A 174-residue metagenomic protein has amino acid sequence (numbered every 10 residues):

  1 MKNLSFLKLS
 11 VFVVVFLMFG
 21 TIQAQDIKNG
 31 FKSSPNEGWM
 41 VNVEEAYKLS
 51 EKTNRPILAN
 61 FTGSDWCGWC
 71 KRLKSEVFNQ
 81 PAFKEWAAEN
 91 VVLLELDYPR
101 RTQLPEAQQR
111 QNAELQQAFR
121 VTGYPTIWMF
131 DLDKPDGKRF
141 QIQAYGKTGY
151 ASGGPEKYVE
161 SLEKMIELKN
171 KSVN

Functional and structural regions predicted by a protein language model:
M1-V11: Bacterial N-terminal signal peptides that target proteins for export
S10-F19: Bacterial N-terminal signal peptides
G20-A24: Sec/Tat signal peptide C-region and signal peptidase I cleavage site
E37-M40, E76, F83-R110: Thiol-based oxidoreductase modules, predominantly thioredoxin-like and allied folds used for disulfide exchange
W39-I57, A87: A short beta-strand-turn-helix
N54, T62-W66, G123: Short pre-active-site segment immediately N-terminal to redox-active cysteine/selenocysteine motifs in thiol-based
T62-F78: Conserved redox-active cysteine motifs that mediate thiol-disulfide chemistry, especially di-cysteine Cys-X(1-2)-Cys
E76, Q117-V173: Non-catalytic, surface beta->alpha helical segment in thiol-disulfide oxidoreductase systems
